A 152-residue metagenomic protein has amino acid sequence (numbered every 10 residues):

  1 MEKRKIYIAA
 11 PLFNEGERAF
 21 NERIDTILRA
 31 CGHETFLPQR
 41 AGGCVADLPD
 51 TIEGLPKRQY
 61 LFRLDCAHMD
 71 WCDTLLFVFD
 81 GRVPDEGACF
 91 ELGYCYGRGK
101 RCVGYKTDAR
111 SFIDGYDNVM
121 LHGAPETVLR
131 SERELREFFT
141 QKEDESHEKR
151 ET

Functional and structural regions predicted by a protein language model:
M1-T152: Conserved catalytic or regulatory cores that recognize and/or transform ribose-phosphate-containing ligands
